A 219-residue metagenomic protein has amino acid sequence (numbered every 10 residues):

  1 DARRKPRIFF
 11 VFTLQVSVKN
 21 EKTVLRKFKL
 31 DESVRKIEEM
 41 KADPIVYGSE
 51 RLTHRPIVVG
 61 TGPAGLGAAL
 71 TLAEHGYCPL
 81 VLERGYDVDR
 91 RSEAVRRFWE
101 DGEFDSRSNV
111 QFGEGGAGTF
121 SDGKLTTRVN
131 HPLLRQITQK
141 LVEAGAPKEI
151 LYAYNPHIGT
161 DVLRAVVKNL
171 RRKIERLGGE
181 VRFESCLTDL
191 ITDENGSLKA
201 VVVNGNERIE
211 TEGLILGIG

Functional and structural regions predicted by a protein language model:
D1-F12, R90, R96-E180, S185-C186: Conserved N-terminal/central alpha/beta ligand/cofactor-binding core
D1-H54: Extreme N-terminal leader/targeting segments of oxidoreductases
G48-A64, L80-L82: Beta1/beta-strand and adjacent pyrophosphate-binding region of the FAD-binding site in flavoprotein oxidoreductases
P56-V59, L82, L187-T188, V201 (+1 more regions): Short hydrophobic core segments
A68: Extracellular glycan-recognition regions
T71-L72: Aromatic pocket-lining residues of Rossmann-like dinucleotide-binding sites
Y77-R84, V88: Short beta-strand "acidic-cap" motif of Rossmann-like dinucleotide-binding folds
F183-S197: A conserved short coil-to-beta-strand element within the FAD-binding core of flavoproteins
